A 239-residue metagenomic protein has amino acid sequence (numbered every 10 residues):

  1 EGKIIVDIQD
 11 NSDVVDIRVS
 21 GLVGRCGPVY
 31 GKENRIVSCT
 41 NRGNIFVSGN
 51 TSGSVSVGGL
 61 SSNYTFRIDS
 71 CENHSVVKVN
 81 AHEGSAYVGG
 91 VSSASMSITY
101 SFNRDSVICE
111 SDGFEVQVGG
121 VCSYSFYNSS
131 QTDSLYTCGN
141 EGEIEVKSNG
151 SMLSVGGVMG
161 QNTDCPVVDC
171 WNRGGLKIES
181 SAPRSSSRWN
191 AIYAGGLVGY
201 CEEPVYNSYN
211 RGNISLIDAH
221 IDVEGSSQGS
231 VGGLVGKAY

Functional and structural regions predicted by a protein language model:
E1-Y239: Surface-exposed loop/turn motifs in large extracellular/passenger domains
